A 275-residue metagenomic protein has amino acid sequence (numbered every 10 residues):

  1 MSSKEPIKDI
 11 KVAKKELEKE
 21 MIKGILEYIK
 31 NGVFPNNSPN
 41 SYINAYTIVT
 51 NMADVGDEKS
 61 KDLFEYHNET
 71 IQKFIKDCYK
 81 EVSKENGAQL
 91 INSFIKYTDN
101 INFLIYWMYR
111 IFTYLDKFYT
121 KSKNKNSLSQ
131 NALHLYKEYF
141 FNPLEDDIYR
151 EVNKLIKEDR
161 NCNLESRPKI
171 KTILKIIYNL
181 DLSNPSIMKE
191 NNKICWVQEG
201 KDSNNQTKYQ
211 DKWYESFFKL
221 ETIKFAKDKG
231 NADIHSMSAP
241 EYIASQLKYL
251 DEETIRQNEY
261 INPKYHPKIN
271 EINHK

Functional and structural regions predicted by a protein language model:
M1-K275: Eukaryotic scaffold/interaction segments
